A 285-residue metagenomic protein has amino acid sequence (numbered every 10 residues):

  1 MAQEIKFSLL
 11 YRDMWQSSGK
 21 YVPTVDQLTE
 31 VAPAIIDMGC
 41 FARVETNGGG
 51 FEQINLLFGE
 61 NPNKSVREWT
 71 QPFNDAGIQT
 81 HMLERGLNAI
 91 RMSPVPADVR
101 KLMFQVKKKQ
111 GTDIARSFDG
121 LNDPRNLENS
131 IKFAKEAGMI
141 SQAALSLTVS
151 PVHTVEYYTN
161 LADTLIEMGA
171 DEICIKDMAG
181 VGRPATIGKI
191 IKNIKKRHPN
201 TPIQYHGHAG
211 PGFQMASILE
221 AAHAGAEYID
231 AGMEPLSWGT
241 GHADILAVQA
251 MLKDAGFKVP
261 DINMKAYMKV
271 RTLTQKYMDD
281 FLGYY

Functional and structural regions predicted by a protein language model:
M1-R116, G120-Y285: Catalytic cores and adjacent flexible loops of soluble metabolic enzymes that perform enolate/carbanion chemistry on
